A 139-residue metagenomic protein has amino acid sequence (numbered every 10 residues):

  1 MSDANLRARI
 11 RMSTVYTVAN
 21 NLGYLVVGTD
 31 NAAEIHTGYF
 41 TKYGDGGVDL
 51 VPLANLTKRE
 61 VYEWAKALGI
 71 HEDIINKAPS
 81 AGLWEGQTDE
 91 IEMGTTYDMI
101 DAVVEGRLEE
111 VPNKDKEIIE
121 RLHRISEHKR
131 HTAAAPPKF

Functional and structural regions predicted by a protein language model:
M1-R9, S13-Y16, N20-L25, T29-F139: ATP/NTP-dependent adenylation/nucleotidyl-transfer catalytic domains that generate, transfer, or process NMP-activated
